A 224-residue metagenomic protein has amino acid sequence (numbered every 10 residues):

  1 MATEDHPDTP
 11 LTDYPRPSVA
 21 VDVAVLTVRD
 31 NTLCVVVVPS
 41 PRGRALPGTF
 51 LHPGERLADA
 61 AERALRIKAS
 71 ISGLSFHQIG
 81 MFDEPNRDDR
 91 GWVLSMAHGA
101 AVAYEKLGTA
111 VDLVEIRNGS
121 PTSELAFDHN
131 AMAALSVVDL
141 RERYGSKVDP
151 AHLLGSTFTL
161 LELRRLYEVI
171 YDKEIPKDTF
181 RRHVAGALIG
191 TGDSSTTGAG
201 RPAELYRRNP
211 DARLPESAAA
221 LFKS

Functional and structural regions predicted by a protein language model:
M1-R16, L214-S224: Actinobacteria-biased recognition of intrinsically disordered, low-complexity terminal regions
P7-A45: N-terminal strand-loop-strand
P17-V21, A58-E62, R66-T109, L113 (+2 more regions): Active-site segment of metal-dependent pyrophosphate-handling enzymes, primarily the Nudix hydrolase catalytic core
N31-I71, Y144-T159, R165: Conserved Nudix-box catalytic region and its N-terminal flanking loop in Nudix hydrolases and closely related
A97-A100, L107-G145, G155-L161, R165-L166 (+2 more regions): NUDIX/MutT-family hydrolases
R165-E174: Short helix-coil junctions and helix-kink-helix linkers
E174-G192: Charge-enriched amphipathic alpha-helical scaffolds
L188, D193-S224: Long, intrinsically disordered, low-complexity Ser/Thr/Pro-rich regulatory/activation regions of nuclear proteins
